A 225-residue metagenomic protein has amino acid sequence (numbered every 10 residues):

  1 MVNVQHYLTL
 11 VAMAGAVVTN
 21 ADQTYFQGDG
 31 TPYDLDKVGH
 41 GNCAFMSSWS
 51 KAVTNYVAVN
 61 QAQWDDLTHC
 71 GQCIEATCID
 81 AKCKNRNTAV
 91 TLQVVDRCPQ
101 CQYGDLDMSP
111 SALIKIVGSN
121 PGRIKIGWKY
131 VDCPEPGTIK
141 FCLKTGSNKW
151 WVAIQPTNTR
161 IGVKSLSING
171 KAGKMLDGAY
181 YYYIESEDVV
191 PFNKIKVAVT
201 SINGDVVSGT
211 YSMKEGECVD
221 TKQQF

Functional and structural regions predicted by a protein language model:
V2-G104, S111-F225: Mature exported/compartmentalized surface modules and terminal targeting/interaction regions
